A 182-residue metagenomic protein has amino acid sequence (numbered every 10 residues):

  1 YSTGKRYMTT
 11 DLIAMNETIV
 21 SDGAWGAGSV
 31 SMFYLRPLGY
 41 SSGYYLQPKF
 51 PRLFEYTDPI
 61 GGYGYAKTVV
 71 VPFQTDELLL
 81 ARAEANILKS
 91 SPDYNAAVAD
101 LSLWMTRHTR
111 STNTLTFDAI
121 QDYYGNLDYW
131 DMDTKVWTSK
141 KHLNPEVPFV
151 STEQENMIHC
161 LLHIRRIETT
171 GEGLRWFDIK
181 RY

Functional and structural regions predicted by a protein language model:
Y1-Y182: Acidic/polar-rich alpha-helix caps and helix-coil junctions
